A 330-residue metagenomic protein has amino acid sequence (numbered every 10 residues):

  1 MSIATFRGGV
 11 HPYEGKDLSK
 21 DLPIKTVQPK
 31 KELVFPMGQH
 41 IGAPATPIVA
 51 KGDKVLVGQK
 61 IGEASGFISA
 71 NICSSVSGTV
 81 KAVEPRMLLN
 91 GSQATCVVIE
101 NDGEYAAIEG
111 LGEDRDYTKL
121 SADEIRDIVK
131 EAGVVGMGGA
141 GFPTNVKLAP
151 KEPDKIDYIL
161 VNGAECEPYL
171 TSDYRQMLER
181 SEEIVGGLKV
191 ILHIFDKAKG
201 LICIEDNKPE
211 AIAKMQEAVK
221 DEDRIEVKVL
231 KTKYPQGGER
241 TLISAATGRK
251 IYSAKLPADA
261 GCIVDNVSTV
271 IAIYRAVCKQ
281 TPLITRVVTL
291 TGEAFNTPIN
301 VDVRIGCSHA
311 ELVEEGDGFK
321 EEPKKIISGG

Functional and structural regions predicted by a protein language model:
M1-I48: N-terminal, Lys/Arg-enriched amphipathic/low-complexity engagement segments that precede the first folded domain
A50-E63, A82: Short, well-structured beta-strand-loop connectors
E63-S75, N90-Q93, A107-I108: Short, Lys/Arg- and Gly-enriched loop/turn segments at beta-strand edges
G78-V80: Conserved hydrophobic positions within beta-strands
A82, M87-F142, P153, P209: Acidic low-complexity segments
A107-I108, G136, I159-D173, A294: Gly-rich Lys/Arg/Thr-decorated short loops/hinges at beta-loop-alpha junctions or inter-strand turns that position
L178-I194: Histidine-anchored nucleotide/phosphate-binding helix
A198-H309, E315-E322, G330: Hydrophobic alpha-helical positions that pack around
